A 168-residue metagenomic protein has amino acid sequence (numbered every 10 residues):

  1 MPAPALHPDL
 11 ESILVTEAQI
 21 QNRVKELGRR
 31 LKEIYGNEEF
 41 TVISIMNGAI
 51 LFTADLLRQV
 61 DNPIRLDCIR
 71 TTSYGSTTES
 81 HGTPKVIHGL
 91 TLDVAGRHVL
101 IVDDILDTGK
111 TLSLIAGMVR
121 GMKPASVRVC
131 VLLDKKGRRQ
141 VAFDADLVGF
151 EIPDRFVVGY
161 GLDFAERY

Functional and structural regions predicted by a protein language model:
M1-Y168: PRPP-associated nucleotide enzymes
